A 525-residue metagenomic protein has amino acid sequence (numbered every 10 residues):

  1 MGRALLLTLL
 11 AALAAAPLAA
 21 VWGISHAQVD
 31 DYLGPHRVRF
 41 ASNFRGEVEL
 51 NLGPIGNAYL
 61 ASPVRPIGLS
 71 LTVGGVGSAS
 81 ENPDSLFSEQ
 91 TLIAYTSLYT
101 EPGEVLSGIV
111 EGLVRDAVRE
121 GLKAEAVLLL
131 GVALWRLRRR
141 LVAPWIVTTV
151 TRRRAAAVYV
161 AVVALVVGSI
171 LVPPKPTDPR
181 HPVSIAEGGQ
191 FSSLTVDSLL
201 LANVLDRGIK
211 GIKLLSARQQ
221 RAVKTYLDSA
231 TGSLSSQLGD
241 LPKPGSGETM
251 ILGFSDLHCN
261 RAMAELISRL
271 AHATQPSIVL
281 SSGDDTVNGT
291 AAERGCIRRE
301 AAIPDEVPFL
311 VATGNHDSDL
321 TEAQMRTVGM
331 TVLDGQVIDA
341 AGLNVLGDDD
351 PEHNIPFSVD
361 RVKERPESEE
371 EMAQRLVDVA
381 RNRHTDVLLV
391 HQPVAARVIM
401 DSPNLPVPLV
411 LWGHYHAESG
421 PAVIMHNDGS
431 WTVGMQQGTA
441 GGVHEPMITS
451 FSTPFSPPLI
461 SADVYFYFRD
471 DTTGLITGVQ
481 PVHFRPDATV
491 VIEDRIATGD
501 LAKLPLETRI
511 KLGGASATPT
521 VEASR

Functional and structural regions predicted by a protein language model:
M1-Q237, L504-R525: Non-catalytic terminal accessory segments
I146, L241, F254, C259-D339: Core catalytic region of metal-dependent phosphoesterases/phosphodiesterases, especially metallo-beta-lactamase-like
L199-K210, P242-I251, Q336-G347, E352 (+2 more regions): Beta-strand-turn-beta hairpins that frame and shape the catalytic cleft of phosphate-ester-processing enzymes
G211-V223, E248-M263, T286-A291, N354-E367 (+1 more regions): Acidic/histidine-rich helix-loop elements that form or flank divalent-metal/phosphate-binding sites at the catalytic
T225-G245, L257, E265-T274, A323-R326 (+6 more regions): Extracytosolic and intramembrane catalytic regions of membrane-associated proteins in envelope/secretory systems
S255-H258, G283-D285, N315-H316, D349-P351 (+3 more regions): Active-site metal-binding loops of divalent metal-dependent hydrolases
H272-T274, A341-L346, E352-W431: His/acidic metal-ligating clusters that form di-metal
A301-I303, V307-L310, Q392-V521: Conserved beta-sheet core of the metallophosphoesterase superfamily
